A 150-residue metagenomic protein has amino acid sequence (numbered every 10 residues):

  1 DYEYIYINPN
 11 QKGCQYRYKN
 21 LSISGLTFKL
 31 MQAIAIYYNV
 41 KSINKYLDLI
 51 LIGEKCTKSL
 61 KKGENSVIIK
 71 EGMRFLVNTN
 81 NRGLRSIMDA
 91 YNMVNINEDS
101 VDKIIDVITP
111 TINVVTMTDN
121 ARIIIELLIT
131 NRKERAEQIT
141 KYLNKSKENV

Functional and structural regions predicted by a protein language model:
D1-L60: Conserved phosphate-handling catalytic cores of large alpha/beta enzymes
A35-V150: Hydrophobic helix-and-loop "lid/oligomerization" segment in the mid-to-C-terminal part of catalytic domains
